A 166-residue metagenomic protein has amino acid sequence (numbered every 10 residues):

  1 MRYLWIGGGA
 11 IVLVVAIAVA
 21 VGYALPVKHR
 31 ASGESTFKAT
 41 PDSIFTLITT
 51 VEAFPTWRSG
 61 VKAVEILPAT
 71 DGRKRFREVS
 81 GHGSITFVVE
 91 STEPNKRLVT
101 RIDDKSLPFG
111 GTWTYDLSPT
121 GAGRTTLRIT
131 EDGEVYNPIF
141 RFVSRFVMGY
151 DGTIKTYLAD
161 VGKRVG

Functional and structural regions predicted by a protein language model:
R2-P68: Hydrophobic ligand-binding cavity/cleft-lining segments
R30-S32, G83-F87, F109-T114: Short, surface-exposed coil-to-beta transition loops
E34-K38, E65, R77, V88 (+1 more regions): Generic structural detector for well-ordered beta-strands
F37-A39, S80-H82, E93, S106: A generic beta-sheet turn/junction motif
K38-P41, A69-D71, E90-K96, D116-T126 (+1 more regions): A short, structured loop/turn motif at beta-sheet edges
S43-I48, F54, F76, V89 (+3 more regions): Hydrophobic pocket/interface hotspot
E52-T86, N95-R97: Short beta-edge strand/loop motif at the mouth of beta-sheet-based domains
I102-T156, V161-K163: Beta-strand/loop substructures that line and gate deep hydrophobic ligand-binding cavities in soluble
